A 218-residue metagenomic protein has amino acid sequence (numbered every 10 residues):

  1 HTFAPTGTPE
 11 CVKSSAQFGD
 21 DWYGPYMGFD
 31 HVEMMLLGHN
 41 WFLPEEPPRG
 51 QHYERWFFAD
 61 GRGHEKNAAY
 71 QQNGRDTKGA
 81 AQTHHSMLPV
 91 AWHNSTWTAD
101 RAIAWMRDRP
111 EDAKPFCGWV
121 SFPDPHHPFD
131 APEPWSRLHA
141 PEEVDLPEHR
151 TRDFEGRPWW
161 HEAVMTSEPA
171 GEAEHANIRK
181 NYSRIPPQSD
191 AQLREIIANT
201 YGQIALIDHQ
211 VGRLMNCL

Functional and structural regions predicted by a protein language model:
H1-L88: Catalytic-site neighborhoods of secreted/periplasmic enzymes that process anionic sulfate/phosphate groups
H1-V12, S121-H126, T151-H161: Short, solvent-exposed turn/loop segments enriched in Gly/Ser/Thr/Pro and often Arg
W22, Y26, S95, A99 (+3 more regions): A structural signal for well-ordered alpha-helical scaffolds and beta->alpha junctions
R75-P89, H175-A198: Short glycine/proline-rich turn/loop motifs
W92-P110, L146, P186-L218: A long, amphipathic alpha-helix that forms part of the scaffold/cap immediately adjacent to metal-dependent active
A104-R152, K180-E195: Active-site His/acidic residue clusters
P141-E162, E168-H175: Mobile, glycine-enriched helix-loop/loop "lid" segments at the mouths of ligand-binding/catalytic clefts that gate
